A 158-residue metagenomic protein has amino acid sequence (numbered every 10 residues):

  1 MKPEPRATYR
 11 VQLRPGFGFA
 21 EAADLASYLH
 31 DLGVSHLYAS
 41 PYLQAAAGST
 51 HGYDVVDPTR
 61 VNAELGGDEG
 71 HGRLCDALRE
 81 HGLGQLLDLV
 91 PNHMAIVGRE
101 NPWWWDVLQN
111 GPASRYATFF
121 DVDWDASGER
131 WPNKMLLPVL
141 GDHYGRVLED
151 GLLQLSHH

Functional and structural regions predicted by a protein language model:
M1-H158: Catalytic cores of glycan-processing enzymes that make or break glycosidic bonds
